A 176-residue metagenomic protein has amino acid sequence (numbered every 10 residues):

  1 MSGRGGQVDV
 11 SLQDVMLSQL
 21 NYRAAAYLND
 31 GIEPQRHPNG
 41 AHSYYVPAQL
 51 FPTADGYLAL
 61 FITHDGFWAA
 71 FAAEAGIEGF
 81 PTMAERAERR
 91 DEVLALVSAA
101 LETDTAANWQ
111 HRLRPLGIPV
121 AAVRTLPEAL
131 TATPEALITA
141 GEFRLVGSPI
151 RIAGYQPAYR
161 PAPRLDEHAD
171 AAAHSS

Functional and structural regions predicted by a protein language model:
M1-L58, I62-T63: Active-site-adjacent "lid/gating" segments in soluble enzymes
M16, R89, E128-A132: Beta-rich nucleic-acid/ligand-interaction surfaces
Y27-P38, A75, A132-G141: Short, surface-exposed loop/helix-turn segments at secondary-structure junctions that function as lids/hinges flanking
V46-L116, V120: Aromatic-enriched alpha-helical interface/lid elements that frame and gate functional surfaces
D65-G66, E128, P157: Short, glycine-/Ser/Thr-/acidic-enriched flexible segments
A87, A140-S176: Flexible, small-/acidic-enriched active-site or ligand-binding loops
R114-A136: Conserved PLP cofactor-binding pocket of PLP-dependent enzymes
